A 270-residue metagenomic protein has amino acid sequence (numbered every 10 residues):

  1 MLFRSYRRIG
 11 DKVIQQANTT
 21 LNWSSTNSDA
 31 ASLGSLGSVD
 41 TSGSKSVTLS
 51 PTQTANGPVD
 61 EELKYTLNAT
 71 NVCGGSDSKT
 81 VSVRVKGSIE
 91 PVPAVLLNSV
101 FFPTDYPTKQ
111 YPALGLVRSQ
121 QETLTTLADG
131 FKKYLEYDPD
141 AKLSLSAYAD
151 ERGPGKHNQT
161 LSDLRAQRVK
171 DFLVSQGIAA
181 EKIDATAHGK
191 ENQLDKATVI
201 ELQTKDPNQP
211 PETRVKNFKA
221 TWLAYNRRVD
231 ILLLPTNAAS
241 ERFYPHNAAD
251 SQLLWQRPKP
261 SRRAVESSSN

Functional and structural regions predicted by a protein language model:
D11, G87-Y134, E151-K156, K219 (+2 more regions): Short, solvent-exposed beta-strand/turn patches at coil↔beta or beta↔helix junctions that act as interaction loops
A17-N22, F102, P107-A147, K170 (+4 more regions): Periplasmic peptidoglycan-binding/anchoring modules of Gram-negative envelope and division proteins
S24-A31: Short proline/glycine-enriched turn/loop motifs at strand-loop junctions of beta-rich domains
V39-Y65: Solvent-exposed segments in extracellular or luminal domains encompassing
D77-K86: C-terminal edge beta-strand
K142, S146-N247, S251, R257-P258 (+2 more regions): Periplasmic OmpA-like peptidoglycan-binding domain that tethers envelope proteins to the cell wall
